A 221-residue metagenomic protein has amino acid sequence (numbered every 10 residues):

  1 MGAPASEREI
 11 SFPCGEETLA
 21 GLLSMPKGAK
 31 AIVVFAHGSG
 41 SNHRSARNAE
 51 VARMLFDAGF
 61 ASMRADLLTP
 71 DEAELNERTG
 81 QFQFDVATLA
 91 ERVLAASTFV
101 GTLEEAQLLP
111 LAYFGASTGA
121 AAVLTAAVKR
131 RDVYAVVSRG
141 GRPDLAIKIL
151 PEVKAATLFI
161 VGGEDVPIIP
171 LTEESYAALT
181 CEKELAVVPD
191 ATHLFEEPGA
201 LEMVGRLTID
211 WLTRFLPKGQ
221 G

Functional and structural regions predicted by a protein language model:
E9-A106, L194-G199, M203: Serine-hydrolase catalytic machinery in alpha/beta-hydrolase-like enzymes
E105-S117: Alpha/beta-hydrolase fold nucleophile elbow
A116-A120, G141, E164: Active-site loop->helix "elbow" adjoining a glycine-rich segment at hydrolase catalytic centers
D132-P143: A conserved short beta-strand
V153, F159-V161: Short beta-strand/loop motif that positions the catalytic acidic residue of the alpha/beta-hydrolase fold
V166-L171: Conserved alpha/beta-hydrolase "acid-adjacent" motif
L179-L194: Catalytic histidine neighborhood in serine/cysteine hydrolases with alpha/beta-hydrolase-type architecture
G199-G221: Catalytic active-site module of serine/aspartate enzymes centered on a nucleophile-bearing elbow/loop
